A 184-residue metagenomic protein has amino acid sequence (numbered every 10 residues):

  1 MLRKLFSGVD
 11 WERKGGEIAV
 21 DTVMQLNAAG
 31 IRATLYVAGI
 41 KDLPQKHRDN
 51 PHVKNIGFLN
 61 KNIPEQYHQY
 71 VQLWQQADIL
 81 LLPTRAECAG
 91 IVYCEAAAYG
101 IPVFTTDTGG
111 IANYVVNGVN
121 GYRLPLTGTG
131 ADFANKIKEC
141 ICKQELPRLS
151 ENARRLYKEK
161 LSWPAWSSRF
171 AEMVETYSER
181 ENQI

Functional and structural regions predicted by a protein language model:
M1-K14, V20-Q25: Conserved donor-binding/catalytic core segment of Leloir-type glycosyltransferases
L43, E139, W163-I184: C-terminal alpha-helical cap of glycosyltransferases
L43-Y67, V71-I79: Nucleotide-activated donor-binding/catalytic signature segment of Leloir-type glycosyltransferases, i.e., the conserved
V71, A89, C94-A98, A112-N113 (+1 more regions): Short alpha-helical segment that forms part of, or immediately flanks, the ligand-binding pocket in carbohydrate-active
R85: Aromatic "clamp/platform" in nucleotide-sugar-dependent glycosyltransferases that forms part of the donor/acceptor
P102-T105, V115: Short hydrophobic beta-strand element within catalytic cores of glycosyltransferases and related nucleotide-activated
A112-K138, R148: Change "using UDP/GDP/dTDP sugars" to "using nucleotide sugars
E145-K160, W166: A short, well-ordered alpha-helix in the C-terminal region of glycosyltransferases
